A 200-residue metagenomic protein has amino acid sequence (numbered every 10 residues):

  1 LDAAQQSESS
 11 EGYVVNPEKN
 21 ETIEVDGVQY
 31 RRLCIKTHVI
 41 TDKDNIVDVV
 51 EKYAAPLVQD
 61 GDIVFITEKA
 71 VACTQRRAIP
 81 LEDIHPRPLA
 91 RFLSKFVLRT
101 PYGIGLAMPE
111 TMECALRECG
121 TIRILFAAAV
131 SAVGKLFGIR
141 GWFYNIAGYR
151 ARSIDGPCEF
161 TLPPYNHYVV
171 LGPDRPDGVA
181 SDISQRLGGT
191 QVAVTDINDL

Functional and structural regions predicted by a protein language model:
D2-L200: N-terminal and secondary-structure boundary signal
